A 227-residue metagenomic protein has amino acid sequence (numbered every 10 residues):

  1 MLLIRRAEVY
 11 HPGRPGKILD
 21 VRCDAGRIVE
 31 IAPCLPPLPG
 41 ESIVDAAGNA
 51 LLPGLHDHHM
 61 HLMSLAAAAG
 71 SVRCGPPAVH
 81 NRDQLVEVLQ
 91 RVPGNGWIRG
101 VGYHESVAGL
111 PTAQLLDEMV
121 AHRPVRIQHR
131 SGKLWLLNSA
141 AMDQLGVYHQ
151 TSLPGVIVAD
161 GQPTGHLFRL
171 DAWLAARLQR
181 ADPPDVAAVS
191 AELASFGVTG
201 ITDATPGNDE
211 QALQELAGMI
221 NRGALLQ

Functional and structural regions predicted by a protein language model:
L3, Y10, R14-D24, I28-L226: Divalent metal-binding segments
